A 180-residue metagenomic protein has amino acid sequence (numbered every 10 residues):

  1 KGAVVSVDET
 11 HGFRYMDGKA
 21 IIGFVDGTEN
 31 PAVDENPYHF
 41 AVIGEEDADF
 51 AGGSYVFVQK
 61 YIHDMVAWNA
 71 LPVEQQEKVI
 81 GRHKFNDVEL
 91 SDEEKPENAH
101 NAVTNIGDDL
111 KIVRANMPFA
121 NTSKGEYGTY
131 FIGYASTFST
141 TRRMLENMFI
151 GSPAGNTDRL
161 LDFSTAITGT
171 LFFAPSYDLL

Functional and structural regions predicted by a protein language model:
K1-L180: Long, histidine/aromatic-enriched segments associated with O2/redox biology
